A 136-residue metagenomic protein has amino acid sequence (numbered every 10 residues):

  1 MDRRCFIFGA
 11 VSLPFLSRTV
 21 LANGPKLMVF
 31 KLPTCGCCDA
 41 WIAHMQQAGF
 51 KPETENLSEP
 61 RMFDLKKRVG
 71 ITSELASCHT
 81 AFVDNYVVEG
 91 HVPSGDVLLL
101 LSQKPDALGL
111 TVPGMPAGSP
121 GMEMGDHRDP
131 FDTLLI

Functional and structural regions predicted by a protein language model:
C5-A22: N-terminal export signals
P25-A40: Local sequence-structure signature of Cys/Sec-based thiol-disulfide redox active-site neighborhoods
K26-L27, K51-P52, N85-V87: Short active-site oxyanion
H44-E53: Conserved helix-turn-beta segment immediately C-terminal to the redox Cys motif in thioredoxin-like folds
E53-F63: Thiol-based oxidoreductase modules, predominantly thioredoxin-like and allied folds used for disulfide exchange
K67-I136: Thiol/selenol-based redox catalytic cores and closely related redox-interacting motifs
